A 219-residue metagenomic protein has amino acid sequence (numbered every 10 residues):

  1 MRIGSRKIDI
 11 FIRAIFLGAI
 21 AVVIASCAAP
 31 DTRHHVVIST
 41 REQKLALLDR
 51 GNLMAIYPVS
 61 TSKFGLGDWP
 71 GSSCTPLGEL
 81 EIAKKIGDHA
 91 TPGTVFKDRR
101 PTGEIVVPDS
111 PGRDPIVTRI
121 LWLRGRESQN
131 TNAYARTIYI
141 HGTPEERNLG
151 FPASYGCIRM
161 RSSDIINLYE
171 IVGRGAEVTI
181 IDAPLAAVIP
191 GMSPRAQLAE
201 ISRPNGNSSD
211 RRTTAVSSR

Functional and structural regions predicted by a protein language model:
I3-F16: Bacterial N-terminal signal peptides that target proteins for export
I24-S26: C-terminal motif of bacterial Sec signal peptides marking the signal peptidase cleavage site
A28-G65: A structural motif detector for short, solvent-exposed N-terminal "entry" segments of globular domains
D31, W69-C74, A90-R219: Exported/periplasmic cell-wall-interacting domains
H35, I56-P58, E79, T137 (+1 more regions): Well-ordered beta-strand positions in beta-sheet-rich domains
T40, D49, T61, A83-K84 (+3 more regions): Pocket-edge structural micro-motifs
E42-K44, E79, I120: Structural motif
M54, P58-A90: Electropositive
